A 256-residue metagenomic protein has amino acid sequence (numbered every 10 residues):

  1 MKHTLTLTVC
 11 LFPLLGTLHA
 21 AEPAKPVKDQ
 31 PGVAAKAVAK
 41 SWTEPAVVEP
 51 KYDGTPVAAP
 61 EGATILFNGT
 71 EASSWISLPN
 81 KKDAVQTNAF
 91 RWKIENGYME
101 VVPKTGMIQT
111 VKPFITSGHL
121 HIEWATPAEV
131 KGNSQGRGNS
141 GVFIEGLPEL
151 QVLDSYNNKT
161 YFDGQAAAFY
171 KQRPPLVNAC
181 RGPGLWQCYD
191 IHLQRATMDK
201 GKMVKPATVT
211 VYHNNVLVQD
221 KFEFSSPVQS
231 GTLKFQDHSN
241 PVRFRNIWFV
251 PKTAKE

Functional and structural regions predicted by a protein language model:
M1, T17-A20: Intrinsically disordered, low-complexity regions enriched for glutamine and histidine
M1-T8: Bacterial N-terminal signal peptides that target proteins for export
T8-G16: Bacterial N-terminal signal peptides
A20-E256: Carbohydrate-interacting regions of secretory-pathway proteins
